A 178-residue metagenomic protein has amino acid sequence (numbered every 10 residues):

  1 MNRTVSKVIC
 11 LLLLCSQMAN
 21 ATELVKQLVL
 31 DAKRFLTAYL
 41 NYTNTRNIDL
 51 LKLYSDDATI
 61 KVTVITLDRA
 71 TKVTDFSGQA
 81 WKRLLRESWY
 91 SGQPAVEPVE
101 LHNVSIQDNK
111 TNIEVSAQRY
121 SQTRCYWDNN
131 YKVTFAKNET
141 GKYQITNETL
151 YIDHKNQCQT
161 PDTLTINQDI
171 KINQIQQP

Functional and structural regions predicted by a protein language model:
M1-V8: Bacterial N-terminal signal peptides that target proteins for export
L11-N20: Hydrophobic h-region of N-terminal signal peptides that target proteins for export in Gram-negative bacteria
A19-K52, D56: Short, low-complexity N-terminal intrinsically disordered segments enriched in polar/charged residues
L40, Y54-A70: Short, solvent-exposed secondary-structure junction/capping segments
N44, D108, R119-T123, F135-E139 (+1 more regions): Beta-strand elements of well-folded, non-transmembrane domains
T63-V64, R69, Q79, N130-V133 (+1 more regions): Post-signal/leader-peptide non-cytosolic segments of secretory proteins
D75-K132: Surface-exposed, charged secondary-structure patches
C125-W127, N138-P178: Low-complexity, intrinsically disordered terminal/linker segments enriched in charged and Gly/Pro repeats
